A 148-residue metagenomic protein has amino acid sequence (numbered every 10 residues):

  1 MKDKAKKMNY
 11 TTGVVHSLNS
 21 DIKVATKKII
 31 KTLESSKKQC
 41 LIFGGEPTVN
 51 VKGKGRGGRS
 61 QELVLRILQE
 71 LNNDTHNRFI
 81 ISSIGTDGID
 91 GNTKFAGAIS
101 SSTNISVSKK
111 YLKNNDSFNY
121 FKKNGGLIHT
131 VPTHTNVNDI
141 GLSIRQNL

Functional and structural regions predicted by a protein language model:
M1-G58, N73: A glycine- and small/hydrophobic-rich beta-loop-beta segment that serves as a flexible "lid/hinge" or phosphate-binding
P47-T48, S60, D87, T133: Gly/Ser/Thr-rich beta-alpha loop segments that engage phosphate groups in nucleotides
G57-L65: Catalytic, metal-anchored helix/loop core of enzyme active sites in primary metabolism
L65-L148: Internal helix-turn-beta structural module
